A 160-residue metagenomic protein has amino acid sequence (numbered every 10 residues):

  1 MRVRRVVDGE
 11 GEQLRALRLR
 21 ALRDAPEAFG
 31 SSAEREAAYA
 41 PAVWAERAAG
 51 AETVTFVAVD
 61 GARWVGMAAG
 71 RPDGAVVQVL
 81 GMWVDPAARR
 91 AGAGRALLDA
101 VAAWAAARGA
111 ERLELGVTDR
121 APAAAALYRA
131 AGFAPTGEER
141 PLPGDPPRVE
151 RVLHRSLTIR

Functional and structural regions predicted by a protein language model:
M1-V3: Extreme N-terminal starter segment of soluble prokaryotic enzymes
R5-A87, L98-A100, W104, R108 (+2 more regions): Acetyl-CoA-dependent GNAT
E12, A91, P122: Loop/helix-junction capping segments adjacent to catalytic residues or to phosphate/diphosphate-binding pockets
V76, R90, A124-A125: Internal amphipathic alpha-helical segments of the cytochrome P450 catalytic fold
G92, G109: Conserved G/P- and acidic residue-centered "switch" motifs that form tight phosphate/ATP-binding loops in soluble
E111-E114, T118-R160: C-terminal "cap" of GNAT-fold acetyltransferases
